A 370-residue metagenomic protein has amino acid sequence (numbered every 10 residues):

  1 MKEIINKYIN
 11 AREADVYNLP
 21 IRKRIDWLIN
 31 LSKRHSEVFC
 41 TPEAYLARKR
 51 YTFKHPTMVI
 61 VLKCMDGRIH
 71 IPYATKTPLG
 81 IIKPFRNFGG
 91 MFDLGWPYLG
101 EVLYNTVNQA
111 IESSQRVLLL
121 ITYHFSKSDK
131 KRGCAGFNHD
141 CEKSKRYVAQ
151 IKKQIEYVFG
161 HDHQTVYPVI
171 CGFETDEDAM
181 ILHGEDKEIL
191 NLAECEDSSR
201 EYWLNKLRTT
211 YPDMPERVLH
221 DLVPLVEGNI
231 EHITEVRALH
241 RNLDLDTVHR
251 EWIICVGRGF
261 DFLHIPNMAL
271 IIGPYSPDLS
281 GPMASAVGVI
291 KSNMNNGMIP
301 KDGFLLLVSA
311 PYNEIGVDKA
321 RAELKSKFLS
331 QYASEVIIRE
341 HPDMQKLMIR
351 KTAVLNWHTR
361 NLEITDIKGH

Functional and structural regions predicted by a protein language model:
M1-T57, F88-V102, N108-V117, S126-L305 (+1 more regions): Divalent-metal-activated hydrolytic enzyme cores
I60: Active-site-adjacent alpha/beta core region of enzyme catalytic domains
K63-M65, S309-Y312: Structural motif
K63-M91: Catalytic core of membrane glycerolipid acyltransferases/transacylases, capturing the structured, soluble-facing
D66-R68, F125-S128: Solvent-exposed loop/turn segments at secondary-structure junctions within structured extracellular/periplasmic domains
I69-P72, V102, T106: Short, hydrophobic/aromatic alpha-helical segments in well-folded domains
T77-L79, G100-L103: Generic alpha-helical propensity signal that fires on short helical segments and nearby coil/disordered stretches
L120-T122: N-terminal, polar/Ser/Thr-rich
